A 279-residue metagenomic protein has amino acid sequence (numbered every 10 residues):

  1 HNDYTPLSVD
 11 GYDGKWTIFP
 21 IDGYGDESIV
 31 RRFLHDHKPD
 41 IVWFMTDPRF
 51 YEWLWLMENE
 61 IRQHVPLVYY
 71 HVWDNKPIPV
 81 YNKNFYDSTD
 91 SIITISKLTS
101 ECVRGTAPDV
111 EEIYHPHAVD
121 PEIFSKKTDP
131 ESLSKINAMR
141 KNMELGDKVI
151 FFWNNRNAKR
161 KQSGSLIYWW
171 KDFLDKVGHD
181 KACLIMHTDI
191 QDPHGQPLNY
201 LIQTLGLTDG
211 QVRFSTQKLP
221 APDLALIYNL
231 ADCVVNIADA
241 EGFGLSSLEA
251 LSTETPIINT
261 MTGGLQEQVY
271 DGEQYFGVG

Functional and structural regions predicted by a protein language model:
H1-R32, I190-D192: N-terminal strand-loop element at the rim of the active site of nucleotide-sugar-dependent glycosyltransferases
F19, R31-Y51, P66-Y69: Short N-terminal targeting/anchoring amphipathic segment
Y86, A225-A231: Short alpha-helical donor nucleotide-sugar binding micro-motif in glycosyltransferases
L98, A118: Carbohydrate-associated surface elements
L145-K161, I167-W170, L184-I185: Conserved donor-binding/catalytic core segment of Leloir-type glycosyltransferases
G195-P222: Nucleotide-activated donor-binding/catalytic signature segment of Leloir-type glycosyltransferases, i.e., the conserved
D239: Aromatic "clamp/platform" in nucleotide-sugar-dependent glycosyltransferases that forms part of the donor/acceptor
P256-N259, V269-Y270, Q274-G277: Short hydrophobic beta-strand element within catalytic cores of glycosyltransferases and related nucleotide-activated
